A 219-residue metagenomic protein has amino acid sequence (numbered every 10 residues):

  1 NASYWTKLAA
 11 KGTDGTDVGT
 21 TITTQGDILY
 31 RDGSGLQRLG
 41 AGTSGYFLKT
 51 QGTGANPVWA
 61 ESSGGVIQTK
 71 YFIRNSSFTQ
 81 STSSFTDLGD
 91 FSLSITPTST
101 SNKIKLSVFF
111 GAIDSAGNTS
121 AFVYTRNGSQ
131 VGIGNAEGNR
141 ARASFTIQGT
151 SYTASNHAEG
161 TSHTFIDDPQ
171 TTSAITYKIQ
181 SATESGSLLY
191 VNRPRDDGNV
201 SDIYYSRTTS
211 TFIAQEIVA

Functional and structural regions predicted by a protein language model:
N1-G65, T100: Extracellular repetitive beta-rich solenoid segments
V18-I22, S77, S151: Membrane-targeting and insertion segments and their boundary/processing signals
Q25, S44, Q68, H157-E159 (+1 more regions): A generic structural signal for well-ordered coil/turn residues at beta-strand boundaries that shape enzyme active-site
G65-R74: Extracellular receptor-binding modules and their adjoining Ser/Thr/Gly/Asp/Asn-rich linkers
F72-I73, T79-S84, T96-A174, K178-A219: Terminal beta-strand-rich extracellular "head" domains that mediate receptor/glycan or other ligand binding
D87-G89: Short, solvent-exposed loop/turn segments enriched in Ser/Thr/Gly
F91-I95: Extended, low-complexity regulatory regions
